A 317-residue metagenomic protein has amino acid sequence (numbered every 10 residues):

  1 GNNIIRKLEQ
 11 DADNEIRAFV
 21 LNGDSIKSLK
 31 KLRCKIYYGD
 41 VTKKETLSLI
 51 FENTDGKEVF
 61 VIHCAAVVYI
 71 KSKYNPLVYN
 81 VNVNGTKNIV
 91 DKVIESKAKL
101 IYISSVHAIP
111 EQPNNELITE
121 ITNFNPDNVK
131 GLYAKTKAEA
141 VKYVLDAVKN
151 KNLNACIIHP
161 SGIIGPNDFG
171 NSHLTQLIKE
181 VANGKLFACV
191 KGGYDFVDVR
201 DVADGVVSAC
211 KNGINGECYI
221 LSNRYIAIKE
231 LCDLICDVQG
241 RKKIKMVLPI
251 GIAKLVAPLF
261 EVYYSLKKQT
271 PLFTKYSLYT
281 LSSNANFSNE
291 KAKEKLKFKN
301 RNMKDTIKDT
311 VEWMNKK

Functional and structural regions predicted by a protein language model:
G1-N2: N-terminal Rossmann-fold NAD(P) dinucleotide-binding loop
D24-K30, C34-N84, K92: NAD(P)H-binding glycine-rich loop region in Rossmannoid oxidoreductase-like domains and their noncatalytic homologs
N84-Y133: Conserved Rossmann-fold NAD(P)-dependent oxidoreductase catalytic core, especially the SDR/UDP-sugar
A108-I109, L132, L153-L174: Flexible, glycine-rich beta-alpha linker
N125-N128, Q176-V197, D201: A conserved pocket-lining segment of Rossmann-fold NAD(P)-dependent short-chain dehydrogenase/reductase
V129-C156: Active-site Tyr-X1-5-Lys
E139, F169-H173, V190-K211, E217: Substrate-positioning beta->alpha
G205-L272, N289, E294, K304-K317: Mid/C-terminal beta-alpha module of Rossmann-like enzyme folds, strongest in SDR-family dehydrogenases/epimerases
